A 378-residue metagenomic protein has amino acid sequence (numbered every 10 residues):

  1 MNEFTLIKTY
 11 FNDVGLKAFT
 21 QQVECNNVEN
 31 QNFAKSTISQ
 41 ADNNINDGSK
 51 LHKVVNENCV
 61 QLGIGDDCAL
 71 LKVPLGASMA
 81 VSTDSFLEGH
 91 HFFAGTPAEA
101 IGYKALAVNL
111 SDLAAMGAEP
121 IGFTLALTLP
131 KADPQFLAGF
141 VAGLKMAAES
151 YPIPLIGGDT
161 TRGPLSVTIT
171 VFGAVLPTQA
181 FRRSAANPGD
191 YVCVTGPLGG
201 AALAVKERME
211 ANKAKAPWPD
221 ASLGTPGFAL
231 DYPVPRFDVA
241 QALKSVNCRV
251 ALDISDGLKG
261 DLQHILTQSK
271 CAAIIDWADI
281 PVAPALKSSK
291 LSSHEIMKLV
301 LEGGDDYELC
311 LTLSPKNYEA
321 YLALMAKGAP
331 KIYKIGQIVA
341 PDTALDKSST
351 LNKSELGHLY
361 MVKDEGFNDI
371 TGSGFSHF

Functional and structural regions predicted by a protein language model:
M1-H91, T96-P97, M116, L125: Extreme N-terminal cap/leader segments of soluble proteins
M1-T20, K50, P130-P154, L165 (+3 more regions): Glycine-/charge-enriched secondary-structure boundary and capping motifs
N58-V60, C68-A69, K145, I156-T160 (+6 more regions): A generic local secondary-structure boundary/capping motif
G63, A80-S82, L155-G158, C193-G196 (+2 more regions): General beta-strand structural signal in soluble alpha/beta enzymes
L70, N109, G117, L155 (+4 more regions): Residue-level signal for inorganic ion chemistry
T83, R182-A242: Short, acidic (Asp/Glu-rich) active-site segment that either coordinates a divalent metal cofactor
F86, E119-M209, Q337: Glycine-rich anion-binding loops of enzyme active sites
A98-G122, G139-S150, G260-I265: Small-aliphatic-rich amphipathic alpha-helix that forms the alpha element of a beta-alpha
